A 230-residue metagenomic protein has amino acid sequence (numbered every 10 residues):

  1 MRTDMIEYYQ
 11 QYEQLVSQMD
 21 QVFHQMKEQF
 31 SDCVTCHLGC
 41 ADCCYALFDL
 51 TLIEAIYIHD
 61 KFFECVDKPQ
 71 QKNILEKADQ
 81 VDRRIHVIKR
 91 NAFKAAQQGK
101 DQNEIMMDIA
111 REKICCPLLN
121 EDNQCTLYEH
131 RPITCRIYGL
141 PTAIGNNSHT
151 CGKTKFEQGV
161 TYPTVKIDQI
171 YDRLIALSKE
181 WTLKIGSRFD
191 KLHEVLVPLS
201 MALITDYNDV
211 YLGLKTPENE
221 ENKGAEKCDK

Functional and structural regions predicted by a protein language model:
M1-K230: Short loop/turn segments that flank or connect secondary-structure elements
